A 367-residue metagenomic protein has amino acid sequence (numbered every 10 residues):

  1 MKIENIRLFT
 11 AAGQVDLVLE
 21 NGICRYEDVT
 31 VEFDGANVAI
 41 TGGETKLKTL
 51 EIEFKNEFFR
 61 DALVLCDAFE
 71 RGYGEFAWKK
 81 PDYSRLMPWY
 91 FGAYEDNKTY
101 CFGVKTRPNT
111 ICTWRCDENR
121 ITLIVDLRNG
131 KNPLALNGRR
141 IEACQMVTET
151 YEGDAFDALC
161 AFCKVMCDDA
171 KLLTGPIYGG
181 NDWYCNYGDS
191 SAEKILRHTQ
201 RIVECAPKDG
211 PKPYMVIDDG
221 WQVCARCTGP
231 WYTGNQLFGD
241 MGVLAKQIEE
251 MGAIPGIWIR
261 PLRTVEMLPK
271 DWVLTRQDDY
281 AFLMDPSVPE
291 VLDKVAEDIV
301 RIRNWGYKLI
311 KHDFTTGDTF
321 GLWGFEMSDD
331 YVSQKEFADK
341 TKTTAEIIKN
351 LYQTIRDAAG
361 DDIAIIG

Functional and structural regions predicted by a protein language model:
M1-P213, L309: Carbohydrate-recognition beta-sandwich/jelly-roll modules in extracellular/periplasmic carbohydrate-active proteins
P211-G367: Aromatic- and carboxylate-enriched substrate-binding clefts and catalytic-loop regions of carbohydrate-active enzymes
